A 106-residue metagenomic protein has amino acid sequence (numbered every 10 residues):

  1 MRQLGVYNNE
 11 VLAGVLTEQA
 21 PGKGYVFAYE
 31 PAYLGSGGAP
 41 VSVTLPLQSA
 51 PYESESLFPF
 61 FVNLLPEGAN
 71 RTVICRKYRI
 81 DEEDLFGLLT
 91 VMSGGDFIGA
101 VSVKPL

Functional and structural regions predicted by a protein language model:
M1-L106: Phosphate/dinucleotide-binding and metal-coordinating scaffold of catalytic cores in nucleotide-dependent enzymes
